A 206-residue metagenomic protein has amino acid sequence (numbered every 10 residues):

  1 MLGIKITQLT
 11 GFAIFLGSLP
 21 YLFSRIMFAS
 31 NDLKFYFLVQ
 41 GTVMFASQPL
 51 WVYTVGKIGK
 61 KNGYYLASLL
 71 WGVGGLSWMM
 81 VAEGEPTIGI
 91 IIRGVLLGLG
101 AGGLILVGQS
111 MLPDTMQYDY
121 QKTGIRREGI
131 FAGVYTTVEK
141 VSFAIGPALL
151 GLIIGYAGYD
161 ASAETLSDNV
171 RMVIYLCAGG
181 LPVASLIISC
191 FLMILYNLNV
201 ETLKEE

Functional and structural regions predicted by a protein language model:
M1-E206: Membrane-embedded alpha-helical bundles of multi-pass transporters/translocases, especially carrier/permease families
